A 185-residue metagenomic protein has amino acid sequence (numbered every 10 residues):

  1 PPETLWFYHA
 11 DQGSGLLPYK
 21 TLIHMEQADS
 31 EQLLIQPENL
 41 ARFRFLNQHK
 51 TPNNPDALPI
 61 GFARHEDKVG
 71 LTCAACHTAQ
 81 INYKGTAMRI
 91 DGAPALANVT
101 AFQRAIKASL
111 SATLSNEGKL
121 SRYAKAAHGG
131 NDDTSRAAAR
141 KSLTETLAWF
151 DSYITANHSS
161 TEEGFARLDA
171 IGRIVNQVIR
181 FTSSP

Functional and structural regions predicted by a protein language model:
L5, A10, S14-L16, E26-P185: Extracytoplasmic redox metalloprotein regions
